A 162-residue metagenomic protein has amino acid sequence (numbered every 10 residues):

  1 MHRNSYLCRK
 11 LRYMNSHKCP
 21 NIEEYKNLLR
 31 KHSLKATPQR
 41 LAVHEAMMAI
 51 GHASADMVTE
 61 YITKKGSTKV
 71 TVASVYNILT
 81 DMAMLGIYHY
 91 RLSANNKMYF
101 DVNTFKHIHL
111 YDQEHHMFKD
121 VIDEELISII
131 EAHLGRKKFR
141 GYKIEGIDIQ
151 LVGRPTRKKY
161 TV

Functional and structural regions predicted by a protein language model:
M1-P20: Short, intrinsically disordered or compositionally biased N-terminal tails of bacterial proteins
N15-H44: Short alpha-helical segments that sit at the start of domains
S33-L34, M47-I50, K65-G66: Short helix-capping/hinge SLiMs at alpha-helix to coil transitions
I50-M57: Short capping segments at the starts of secondary-structure elements
M57-T63, V75: A short acidic, leucine-rich amphipathic alpha-helix
V75-L85: Basic amphipathic alpha-helical segments that dock to polyanions
L85-V162: Non-DNA-binding regulatory cores of transcription-related proteins, predominantly C-terminal effector-binding
